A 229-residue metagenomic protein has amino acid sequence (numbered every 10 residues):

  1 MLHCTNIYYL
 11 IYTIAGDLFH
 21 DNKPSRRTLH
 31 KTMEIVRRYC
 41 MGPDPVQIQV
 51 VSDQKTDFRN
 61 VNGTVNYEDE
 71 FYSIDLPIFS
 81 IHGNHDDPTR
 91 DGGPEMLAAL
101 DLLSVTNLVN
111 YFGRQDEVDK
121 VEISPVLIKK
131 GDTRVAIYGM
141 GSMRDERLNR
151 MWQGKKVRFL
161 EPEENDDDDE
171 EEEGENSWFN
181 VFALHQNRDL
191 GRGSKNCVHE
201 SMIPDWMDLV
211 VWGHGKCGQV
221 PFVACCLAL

Functional and structural regions predicted by a protein language model:
M1: Acidic/histidine-rich helix-loop elements that form or flank divalent-metal/phosphate-binding sites at the catalytic
C4, Y9-K23, G83: Active-site beta-strand/loop signature of hydrolases that rely on acidic residues for catalysis
P24-A228: His/Asp/Glu-rich metal-coordinating catalytic cores of metallo-dependent phosphodiesterases/hydrolases acting on
